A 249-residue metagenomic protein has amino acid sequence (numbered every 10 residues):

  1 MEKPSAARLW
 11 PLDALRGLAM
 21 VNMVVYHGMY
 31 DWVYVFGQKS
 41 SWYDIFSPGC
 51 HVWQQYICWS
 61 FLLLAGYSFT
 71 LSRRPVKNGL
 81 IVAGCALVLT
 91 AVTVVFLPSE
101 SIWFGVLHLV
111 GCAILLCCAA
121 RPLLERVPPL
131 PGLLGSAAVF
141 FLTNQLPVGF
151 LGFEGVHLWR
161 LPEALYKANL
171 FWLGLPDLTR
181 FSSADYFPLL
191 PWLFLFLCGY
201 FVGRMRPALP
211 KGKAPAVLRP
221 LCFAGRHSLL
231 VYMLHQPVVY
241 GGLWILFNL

Functional and structural regions predicted by a protein language model:
M1-L249: Alpha-helical transmembrane segments and their immediate juxtamembrane cytosolic regions
